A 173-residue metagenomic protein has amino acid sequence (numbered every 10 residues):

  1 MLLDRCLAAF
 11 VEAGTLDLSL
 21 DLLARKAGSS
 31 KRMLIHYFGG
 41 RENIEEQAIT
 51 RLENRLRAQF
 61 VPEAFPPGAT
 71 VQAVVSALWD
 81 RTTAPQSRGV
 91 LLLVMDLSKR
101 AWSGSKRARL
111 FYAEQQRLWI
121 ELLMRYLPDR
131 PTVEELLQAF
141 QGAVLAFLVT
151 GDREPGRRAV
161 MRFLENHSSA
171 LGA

Functional and structural regions predicted by a protein language model:
M1, R5, A9-N43, Q47: Helix-turn-helix
M1-L2, C6, M33, A48 (+4 more regions): Conserved N-terminal glycine/acidic-rich loop preference
L20, T50-R57: Short, basic, alpha-helical segments at the C-terminal edge of helix-turn-helix-like DNA-binding modules
F38, D96-G104: Short helix-capping/turn signature of helix-turn-helix
N43, Q47, F60-L91, V133-L136: Hydrophobic alpha-helical connector segments
R57-P62, A84-L92, W102-E134, M161: Amphipathic alpha-helical packing segments from all-alpha helical-bundle domains
L92-K99, D129-R153, R157-H167: Hydrophobic alpha-helical segments that form the core of small-molecule binding pockets and/or dimer interfaces
